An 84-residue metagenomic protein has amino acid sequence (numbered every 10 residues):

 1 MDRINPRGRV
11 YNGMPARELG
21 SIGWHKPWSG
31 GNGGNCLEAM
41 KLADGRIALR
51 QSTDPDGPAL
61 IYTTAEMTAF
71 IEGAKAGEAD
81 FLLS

Functional and structural regions predicted by a protein language model:
M1-S84: Positively charged, low-complexity terminal tracts and the immediately adjacent first secondary-structure elements
